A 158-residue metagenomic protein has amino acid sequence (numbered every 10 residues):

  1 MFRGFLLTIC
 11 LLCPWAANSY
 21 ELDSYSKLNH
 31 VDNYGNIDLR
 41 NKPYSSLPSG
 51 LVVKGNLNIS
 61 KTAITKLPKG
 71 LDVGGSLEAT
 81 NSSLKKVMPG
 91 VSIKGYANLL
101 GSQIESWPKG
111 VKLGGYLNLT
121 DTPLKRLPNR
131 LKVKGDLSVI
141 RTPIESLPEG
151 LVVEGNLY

Functional and structural regions predicted by a protein language model:
F2-S49: N-terminal capping/linker segments that flank leucine-rich repeat
G4-F5, I9-C10, K69, N129 (+1 more regions): Intrinsic-disorder/low-complexity peptide segments enriched for small residues
S19, K109, N129, K134 (+1 more regions): Non-core capping and flanking segments associated with repeat-based/extracellular domains
L28, G50-L51, G70-L71, G90-V91 (+3 more regions): Hydrophobic anchor residues at the C-terminal helix/turn of individual leucine-rich repeat
N33-P43, V53-I64, V73-L84, S92-I104 (+3 more regions): Concave beta-strand-loop units of leucine-rich repeat
S45-L47, L67, V87, E105-W107 (+2 more regions): Canonical leucine-rich repeat
